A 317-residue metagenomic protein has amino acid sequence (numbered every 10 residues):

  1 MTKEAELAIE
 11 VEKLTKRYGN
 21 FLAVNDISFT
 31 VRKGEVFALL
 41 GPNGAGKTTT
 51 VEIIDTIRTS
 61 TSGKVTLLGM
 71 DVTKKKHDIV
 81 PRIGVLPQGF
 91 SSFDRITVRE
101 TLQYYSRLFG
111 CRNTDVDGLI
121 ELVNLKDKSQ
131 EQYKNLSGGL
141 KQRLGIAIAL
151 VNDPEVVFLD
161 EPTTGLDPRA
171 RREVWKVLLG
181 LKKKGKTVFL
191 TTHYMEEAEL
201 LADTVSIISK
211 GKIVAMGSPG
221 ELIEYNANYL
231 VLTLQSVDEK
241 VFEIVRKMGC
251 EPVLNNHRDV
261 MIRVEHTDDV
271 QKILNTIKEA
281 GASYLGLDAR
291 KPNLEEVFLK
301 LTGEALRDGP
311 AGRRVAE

Functional and structural regions predicted by a protein language model:
M1-T15, E304-E317: ABC-family P-loop ATPase nucleotide-binding domain
E6-I9, K16-S209, I213-A215: ABC transporter nucleotide-binding domains
A23, R112, E197, V237-V241 (+2 more regions): Short phosphate-engaging motifs
M70-T73, G110, Q235, E239 (+2 more regions): Short, surface-exposed acidic/glycine-rich loop or hinge patches that mediate macromolecular interfaces
V80-I83, I120, G220-I223, F298-L299: Conserved protein kinase catalytic domain
W175-E265: ABC transporter nucleotide-binding domain
E265-E317: C-terminal coupling/interaction segments
